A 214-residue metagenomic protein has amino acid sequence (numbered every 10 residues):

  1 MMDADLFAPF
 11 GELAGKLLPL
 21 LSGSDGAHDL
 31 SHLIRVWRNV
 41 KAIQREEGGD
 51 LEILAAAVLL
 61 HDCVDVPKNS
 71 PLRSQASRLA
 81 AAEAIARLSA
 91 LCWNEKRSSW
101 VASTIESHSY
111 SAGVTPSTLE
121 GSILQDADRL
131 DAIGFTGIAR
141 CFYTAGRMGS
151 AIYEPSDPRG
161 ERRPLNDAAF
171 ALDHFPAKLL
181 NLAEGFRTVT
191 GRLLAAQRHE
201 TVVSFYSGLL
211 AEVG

Functional and structural regions predicted by a protein language model:
M2-L18: Short alpha-helical hairpin
D3-D5, L21-E47, L60, G113-G214: Divalent metal-dependent phosphate-bond-processing catalytic cores, especially two-metal-ion Mg2+/Mn2+ enzymes that act
F7-E12, H28, D50-A55: N-terminal glycine-rich anion-binding loops that anchor highly charged ligand groups
S31, G49-A55, Q75, L79 (+2 more regions): Alpha-helix N-cap and coil->helix boundary residues
V36, A76-S89: An active-site-proximal "capping" alpha-helix that borders the catalytic cofactor pocket
L51-S70, A80, V101-Y110: His-Asp-centered metal-binding catalytic motifs of divalent-metal-dependent phosphohydrolases/nucleases
R87-S122: Hydrophobic, well-structured mid-protein blocks that either form specific transmembrane helices
